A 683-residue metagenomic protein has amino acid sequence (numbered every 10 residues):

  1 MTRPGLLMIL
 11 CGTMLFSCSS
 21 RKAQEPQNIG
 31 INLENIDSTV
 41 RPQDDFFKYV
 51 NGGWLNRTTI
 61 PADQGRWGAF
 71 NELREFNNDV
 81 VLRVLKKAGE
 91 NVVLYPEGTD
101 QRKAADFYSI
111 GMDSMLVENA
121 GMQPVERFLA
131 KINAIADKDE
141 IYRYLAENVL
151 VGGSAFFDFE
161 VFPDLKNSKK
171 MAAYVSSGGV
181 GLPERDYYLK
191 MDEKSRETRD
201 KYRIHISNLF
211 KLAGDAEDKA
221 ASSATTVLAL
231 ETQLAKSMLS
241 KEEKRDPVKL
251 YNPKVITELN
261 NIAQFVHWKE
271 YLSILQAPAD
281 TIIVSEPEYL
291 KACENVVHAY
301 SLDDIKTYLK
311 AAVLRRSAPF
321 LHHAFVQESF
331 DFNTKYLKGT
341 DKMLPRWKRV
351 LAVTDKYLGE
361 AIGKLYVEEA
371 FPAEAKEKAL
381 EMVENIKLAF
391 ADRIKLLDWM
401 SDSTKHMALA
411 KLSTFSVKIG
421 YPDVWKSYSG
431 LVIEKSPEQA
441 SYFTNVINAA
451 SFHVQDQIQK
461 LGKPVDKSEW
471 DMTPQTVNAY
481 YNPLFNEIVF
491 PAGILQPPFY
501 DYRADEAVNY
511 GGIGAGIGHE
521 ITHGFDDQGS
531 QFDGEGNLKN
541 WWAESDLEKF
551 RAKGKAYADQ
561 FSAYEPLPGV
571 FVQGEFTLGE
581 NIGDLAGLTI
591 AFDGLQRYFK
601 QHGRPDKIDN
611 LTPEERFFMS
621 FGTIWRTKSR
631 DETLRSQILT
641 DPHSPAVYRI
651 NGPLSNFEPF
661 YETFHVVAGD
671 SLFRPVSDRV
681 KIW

Functional and structural regions predicted by a protein language model:
G5, V227, I262-F265, I283 (+7 more regions): Intrinsically disordered, low-complexity linker/terminal regions across diverse proteins
G5-T13: Sec-dependent N-terminal signal peptides
L10, D63-L85, K219-S237, N509-A515 (+1 more regions): Short secondary-structure subsegments characteristic of cysteine-rich extracellular domains
L15-S17: C-terminal motif of bacterial Sec signal peptides marking the signal peptidase cleavage site
S19-N28: Bacterial Sec signal peptide processing site at the extreme N-terminus
E25, S38-D44, Y49-L116: Active-site-surrounding "flap" and adjacent substrate/cofactor-binding loops of secreted or lumenal enzymes, prototyped
N35-N56, D192-K211, L578, L585-I590: Hydrophobic/aromatic-rich, well-ordered segments within soluble, folded domains that form packed cores
A88-N385: Noncatalytic, helix-rich "gating/capping" subdomain that lines the substrate-entry/channel surface of large enzyme
